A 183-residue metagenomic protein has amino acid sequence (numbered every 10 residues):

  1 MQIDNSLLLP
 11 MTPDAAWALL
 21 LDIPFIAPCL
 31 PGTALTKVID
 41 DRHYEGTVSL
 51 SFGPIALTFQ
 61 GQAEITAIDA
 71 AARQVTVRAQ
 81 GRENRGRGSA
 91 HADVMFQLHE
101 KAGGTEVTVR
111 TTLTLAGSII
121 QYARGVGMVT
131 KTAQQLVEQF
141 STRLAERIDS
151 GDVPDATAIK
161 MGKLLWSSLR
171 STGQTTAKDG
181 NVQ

Functional and structural regions predicted by a protein language model:
M1-H43, T47-I55, A158-Q183: Hydrophobic ligand-binding cavity/cleft-lining segments
Q2-L8, H43, T58-Q60, A72-Q74 (+2 more regions): Intrinsic-disorder/low-complexity, polar/charged segments enriched in Ser/Thr/Lys/Arg/Asp/Glu/Gln
N5-L7, T33-A34, Q60-A67, A92-E100: Hydrophobic/aromatic beta-strand elements that line small-molecule binding cavities or substrate pockets in beta-rich
L7, G46-L50, V77-A79, F96 (+1 more regions): Preference for bulky hydrophobic residues occupying beta-strand positions in well-ordered beta-sheet regions
A16-L20, I26, I65, V109 (+1 more regions): Hydrophobic pocket/interface hotspot
V38-G81, Q139, G180-V182: Glycine-rich portal/gate segments that line the openings of hydrophobic small-molecule binding cavities
A67, G81-K131: Beta-strand/loop substructures that line and gate deep hydrophobic ligand-binding cavities in soluble
Q121-A158: A conserved amphipathic terminal alpha-helix motif
